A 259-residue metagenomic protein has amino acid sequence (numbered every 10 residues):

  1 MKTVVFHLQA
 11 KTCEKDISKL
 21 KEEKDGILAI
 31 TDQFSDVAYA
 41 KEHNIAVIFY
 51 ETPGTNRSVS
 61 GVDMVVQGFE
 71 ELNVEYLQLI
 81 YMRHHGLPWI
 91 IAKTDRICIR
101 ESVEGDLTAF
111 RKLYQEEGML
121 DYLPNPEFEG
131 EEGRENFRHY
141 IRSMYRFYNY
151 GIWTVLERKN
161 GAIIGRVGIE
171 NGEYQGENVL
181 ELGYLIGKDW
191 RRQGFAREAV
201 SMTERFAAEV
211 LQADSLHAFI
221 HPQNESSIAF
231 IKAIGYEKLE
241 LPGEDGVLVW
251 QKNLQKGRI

Functional and structural regions predicted by a protein language model:
M1-A92: Asp-based, Mg2+/Mn2+-dependent phosphohydrolase catalytic module
K2-V5, M64-D189, R205-F206, V210 (+3 more regions): GNAT-family acyltransferases
K11-T12, F34-S35, G105, F128 (+1 more regions): Short alpha-helical
A29, L216-I220: Conserved hydrophobic beta-strand within the GNAT/NAT acetyltransferase core sheet that lines the active-site cleft
Q33, R134, V200: Aromatic/hydrophobic pocket-lining residues that form the small-molecule binding cavity in soluble enzyme cores
E42, A162-I163, R197, P222-E240: Conserved active-site alpha-helix within GNAT-family acetyltransferase domains
W190, G194-T203: Conserved acetyl-CoA pyrophosphate-binding loop and the N-cap/start of the following alpha-helix in GNAT-like
